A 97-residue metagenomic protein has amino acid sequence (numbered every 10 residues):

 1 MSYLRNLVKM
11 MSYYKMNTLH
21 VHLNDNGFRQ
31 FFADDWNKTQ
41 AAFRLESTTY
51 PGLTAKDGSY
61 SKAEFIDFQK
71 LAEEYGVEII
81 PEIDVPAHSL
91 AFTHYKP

Functional and structural regions predicted by a protein language model:
M1-P97: Substrate-binding cleft of carbohydrate-active enzyme catalytic domains
